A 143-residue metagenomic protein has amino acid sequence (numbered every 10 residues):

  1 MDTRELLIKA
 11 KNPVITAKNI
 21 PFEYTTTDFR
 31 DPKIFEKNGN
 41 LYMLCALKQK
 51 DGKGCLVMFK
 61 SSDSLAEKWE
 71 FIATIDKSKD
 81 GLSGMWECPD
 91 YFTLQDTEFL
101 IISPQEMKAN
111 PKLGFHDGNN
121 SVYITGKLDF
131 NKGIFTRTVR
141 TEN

Functional and structural regions predicted by a protein language model:
M1-D31, F35-L82, T93-N143: Beta-rich carbohydrate-recognition and catalytic domains
L82-C88: Repeat-based blade/solenoid architectures
